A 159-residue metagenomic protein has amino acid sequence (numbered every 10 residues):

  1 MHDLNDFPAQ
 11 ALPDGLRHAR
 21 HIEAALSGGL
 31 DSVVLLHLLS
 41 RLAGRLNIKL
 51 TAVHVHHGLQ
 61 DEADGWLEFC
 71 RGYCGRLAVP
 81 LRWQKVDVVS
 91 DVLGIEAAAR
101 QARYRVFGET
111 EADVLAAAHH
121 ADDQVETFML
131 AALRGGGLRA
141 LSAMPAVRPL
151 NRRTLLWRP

Functional and structural regions predicted by a protein language model:
M1-P159: Core alpha/beta nucleotide-donor-binding catalytic domains of modification enzymes
